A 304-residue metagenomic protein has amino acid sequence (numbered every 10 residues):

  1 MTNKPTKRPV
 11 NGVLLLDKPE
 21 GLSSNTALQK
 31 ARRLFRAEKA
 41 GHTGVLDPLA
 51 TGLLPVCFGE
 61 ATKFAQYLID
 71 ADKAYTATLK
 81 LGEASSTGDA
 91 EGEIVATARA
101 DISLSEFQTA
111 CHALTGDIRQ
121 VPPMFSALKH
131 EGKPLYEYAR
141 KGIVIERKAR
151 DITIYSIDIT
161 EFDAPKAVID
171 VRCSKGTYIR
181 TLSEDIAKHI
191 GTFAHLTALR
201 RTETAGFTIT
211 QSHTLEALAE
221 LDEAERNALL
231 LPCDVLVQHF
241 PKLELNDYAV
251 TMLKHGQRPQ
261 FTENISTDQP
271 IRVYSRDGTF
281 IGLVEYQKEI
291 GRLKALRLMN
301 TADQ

Functional and structural regions predicted by a protein language model:
M1-P19, N25-H42, L46, A50 (+1 more regions): Accessory RNA 3′-end/elbow-binding domains used by RNA modification enzymes
M1-S174, T181-Q211: Catalytic cores of RNA-modifying enzymes
